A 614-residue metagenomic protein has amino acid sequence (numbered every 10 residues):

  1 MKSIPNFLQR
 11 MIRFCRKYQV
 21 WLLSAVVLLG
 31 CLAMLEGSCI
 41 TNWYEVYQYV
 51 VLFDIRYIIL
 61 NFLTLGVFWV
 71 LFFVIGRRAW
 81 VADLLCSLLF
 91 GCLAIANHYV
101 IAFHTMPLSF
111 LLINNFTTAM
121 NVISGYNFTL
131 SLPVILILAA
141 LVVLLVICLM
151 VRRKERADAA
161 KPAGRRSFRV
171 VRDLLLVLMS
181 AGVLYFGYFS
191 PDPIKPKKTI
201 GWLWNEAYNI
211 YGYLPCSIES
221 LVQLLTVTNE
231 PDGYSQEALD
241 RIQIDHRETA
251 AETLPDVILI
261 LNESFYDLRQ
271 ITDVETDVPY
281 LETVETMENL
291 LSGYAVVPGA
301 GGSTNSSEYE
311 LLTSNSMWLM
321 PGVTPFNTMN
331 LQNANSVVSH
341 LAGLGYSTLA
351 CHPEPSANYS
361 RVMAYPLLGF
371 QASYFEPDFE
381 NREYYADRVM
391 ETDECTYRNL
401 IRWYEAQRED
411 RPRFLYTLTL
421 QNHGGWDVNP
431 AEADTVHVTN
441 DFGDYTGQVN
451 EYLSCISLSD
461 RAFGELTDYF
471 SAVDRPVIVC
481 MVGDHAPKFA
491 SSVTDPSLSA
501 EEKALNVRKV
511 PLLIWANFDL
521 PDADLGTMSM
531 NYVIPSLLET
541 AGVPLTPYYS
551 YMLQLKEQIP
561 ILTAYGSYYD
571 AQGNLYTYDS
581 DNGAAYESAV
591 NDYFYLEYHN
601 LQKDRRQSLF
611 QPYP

Functional and structural regions predicted by a protein language model:
K2-N205: Transmembrane and membrane-interface helices of multi-pass, inner-membrane envelope-modifying transferases
S38-D54, R78, R166, Y208-C216 (+4 more regions): Alpha-helix capping and helix-coil boundary motifs
N42, R78, S109, S131 (+8 more regions): Helix N-terminus capping/helix-initiation residues
Y57, H104, F110, Y126 (+4 more regions): Membrane-interface micro-motifs in multi-pass membrane enzymes
I113-F116, A207, Y211-L221, L281 (+2 more regions): Alpha-helix initiation and N-capping motif
I113-N121, L132-L136, C216-T226, E237-H246 (+1 more regions): Short alpha-helical interface patches
Y185-L259: Membrane-interface segments at or immediately adjacent to transmembrane helices that form the boundary between
I242-P255, L259-N262, D267-P614: Solvent-exposed soluble domains appended to multi-pass membrane proteins
